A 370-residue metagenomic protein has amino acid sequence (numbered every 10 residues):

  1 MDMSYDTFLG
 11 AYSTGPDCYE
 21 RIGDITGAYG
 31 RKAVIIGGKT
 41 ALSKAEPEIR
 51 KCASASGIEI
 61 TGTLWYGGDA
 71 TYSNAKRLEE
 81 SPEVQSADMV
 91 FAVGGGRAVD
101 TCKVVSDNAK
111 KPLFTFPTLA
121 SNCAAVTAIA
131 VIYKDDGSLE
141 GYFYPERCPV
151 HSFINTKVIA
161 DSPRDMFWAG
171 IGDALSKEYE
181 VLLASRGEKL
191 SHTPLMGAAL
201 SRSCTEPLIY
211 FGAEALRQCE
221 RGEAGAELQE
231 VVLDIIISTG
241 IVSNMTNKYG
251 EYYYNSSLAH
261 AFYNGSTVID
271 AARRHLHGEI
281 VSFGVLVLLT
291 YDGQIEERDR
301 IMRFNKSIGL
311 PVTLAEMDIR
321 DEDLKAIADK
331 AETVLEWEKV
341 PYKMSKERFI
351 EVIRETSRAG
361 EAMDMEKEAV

Functional and structural regions predicted by a protein language model:
M1-D88, L314: ATP/NTP phosphate-donor binding region
Y5, C18-R21, Q294-V370: C-terminal charged capping/lid subdomain of soluble metabolic enzymes
G10, D107-S201: A glycine/threonine-rich phosphate-anchoring loop and its flanking beta-alpha core in nucleotide/phosphate-binding
Y19, L42-E46, Y72, R97-V104 (+2 more regions): Short glycine/serine/threonine-rich phosphate/pyrophosphate-binding segments that cradle anionic phosphate groups
P82-A120: A short, small-residue-rich loop immediately preceding and capping a beta-strand
L175, Y179, L228-V242, V285 (+3 more regions): Short alpha-helical scaffolding segments that buttress acidic/His motifs in well-ordered protein cores
S191-R303: Active-site segments that bind and position negatively charged phosphate/pyrophosphate groups
